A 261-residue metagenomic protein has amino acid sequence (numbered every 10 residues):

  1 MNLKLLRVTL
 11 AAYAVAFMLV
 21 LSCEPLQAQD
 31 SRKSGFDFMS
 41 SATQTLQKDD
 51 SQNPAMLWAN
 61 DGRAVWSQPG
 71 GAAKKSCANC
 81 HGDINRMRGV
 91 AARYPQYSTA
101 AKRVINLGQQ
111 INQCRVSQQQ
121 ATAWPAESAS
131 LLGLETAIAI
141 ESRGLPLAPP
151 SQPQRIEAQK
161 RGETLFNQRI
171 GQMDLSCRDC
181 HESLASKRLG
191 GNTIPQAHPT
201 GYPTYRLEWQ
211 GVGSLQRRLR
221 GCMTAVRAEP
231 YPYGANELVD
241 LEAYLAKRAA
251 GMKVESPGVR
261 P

Functional and structural regions predicted by a protein language model:
N2-A59, P95-K160, S186, E208-P230 (+2 more regions): Post-cleavage N-terminal segment of exported redox proteins
D50-H81: N-terminal, post-signal-peptide region of Sec/Tat-exported proteins
W66, L165-F166: Conserved short C-terminal alpha-helix that flanks the catalytic cleft of nucleotide-sugar-dependent
P69-G70, R169-G171: Short coil/turn linking the two alpha-helices of tandem helical-hairpin repeats
A73-I84, L134, G162, Q172-L184 (+2 more regions): The canonical Cys-X-X-Cys-His
R86-V90, K187-G191: Short Cys/His-rich "knuckle" micro-motifs
A92-A101, T193-Y202: Short cysteine/histidine-rich metal-coordination sites, predominantly Zn2+-binding motifs
T164, G171, D179-K187, H198-L207 (+2 more regions): C-terminal cap of thioredoxin/glutaredoxin-like
